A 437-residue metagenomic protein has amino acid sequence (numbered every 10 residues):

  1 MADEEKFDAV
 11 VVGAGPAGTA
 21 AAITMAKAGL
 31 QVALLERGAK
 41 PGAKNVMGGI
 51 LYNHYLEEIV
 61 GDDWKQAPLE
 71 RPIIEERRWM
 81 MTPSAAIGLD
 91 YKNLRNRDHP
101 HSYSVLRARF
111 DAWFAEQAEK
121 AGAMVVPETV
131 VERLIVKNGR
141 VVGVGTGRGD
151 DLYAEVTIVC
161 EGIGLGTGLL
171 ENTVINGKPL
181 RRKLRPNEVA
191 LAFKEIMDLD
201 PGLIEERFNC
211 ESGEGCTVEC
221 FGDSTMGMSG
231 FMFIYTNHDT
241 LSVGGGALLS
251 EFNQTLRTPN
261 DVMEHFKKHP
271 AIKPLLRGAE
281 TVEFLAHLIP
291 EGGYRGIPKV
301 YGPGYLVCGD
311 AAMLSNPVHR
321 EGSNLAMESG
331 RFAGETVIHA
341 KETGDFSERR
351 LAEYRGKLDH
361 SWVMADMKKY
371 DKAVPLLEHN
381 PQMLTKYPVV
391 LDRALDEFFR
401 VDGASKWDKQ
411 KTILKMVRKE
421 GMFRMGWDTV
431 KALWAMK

Functional and structural regions predicted by a protein language model:
M1-K6, D310: A short, basic/flexible loop-to-alpha-helix module at the beginning of a structural domain
K6-L34: N-terminal Rossmann-like FAD-binding beta1-loop-alpha1 element of flavoenzymes
A17, K40, G164: Conserved Rossmann-like nucleotide-cofactor binding loop
A28, G38-S84: N-terminal FAD cofactor-binding segment of flavoenzymes
R97-E116, F252-R257: Short beta-strand to alpha-helix junction loop
Q117-I272: Predominantly flavin-linked oxidoreductase catalytic cores and closely associated redox partners
S224-S229, H238, E251-L325, S329-R331 (+1 more regions): FAD/FMN-dependent oxidoreductases across multiple families
I338-K437: C-terminal helical "tail/cap" subdomain of flavin- and related membrane-associated enzymes
